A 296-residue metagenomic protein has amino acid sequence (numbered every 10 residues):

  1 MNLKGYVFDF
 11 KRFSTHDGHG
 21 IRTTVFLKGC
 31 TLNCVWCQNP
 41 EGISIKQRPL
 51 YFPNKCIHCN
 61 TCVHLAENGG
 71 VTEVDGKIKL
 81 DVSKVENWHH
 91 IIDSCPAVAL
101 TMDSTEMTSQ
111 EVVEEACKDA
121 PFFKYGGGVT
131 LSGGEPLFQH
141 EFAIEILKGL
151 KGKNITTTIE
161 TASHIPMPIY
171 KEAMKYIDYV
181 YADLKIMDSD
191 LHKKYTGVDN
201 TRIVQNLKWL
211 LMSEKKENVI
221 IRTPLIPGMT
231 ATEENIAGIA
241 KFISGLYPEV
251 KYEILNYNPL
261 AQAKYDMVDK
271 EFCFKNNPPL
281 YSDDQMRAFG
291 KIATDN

Functional and structural regions predicted by a protein language model:
N2-Y6: Extreme N-terminal starter segment of soluble prokaryotic enzymes
V7-T61, I78-E86: N-terminal pre-triad scaffold of radical SAM enzymes
G18-H19, F26, S44, R48-P53 (+2 more regions): N-terminal-biased segments
G20-R22, D75-K77, A97, G126-G128 (+1 more regions): Short, solvent-exposed beta-strand edge segments and adjacent coil->beta transition regions
V35-G42, T61-K77, H89-E106: Iron-sulfur cluster-binding cysteine motifs and their immediate structural context in ferredoxin-like electron-transfer
V98, K153, N296: Conserved dinucleotide-binding and phosphotransfer motif residues
Q110-M267: Conserved AdoMet/S-adenosylmethionine-binding subsite of the radical SAM
S244, V250, Y265-I292: A structural motif corresponding to the C-terminal lobe/cap of the Radical SAM core domain
